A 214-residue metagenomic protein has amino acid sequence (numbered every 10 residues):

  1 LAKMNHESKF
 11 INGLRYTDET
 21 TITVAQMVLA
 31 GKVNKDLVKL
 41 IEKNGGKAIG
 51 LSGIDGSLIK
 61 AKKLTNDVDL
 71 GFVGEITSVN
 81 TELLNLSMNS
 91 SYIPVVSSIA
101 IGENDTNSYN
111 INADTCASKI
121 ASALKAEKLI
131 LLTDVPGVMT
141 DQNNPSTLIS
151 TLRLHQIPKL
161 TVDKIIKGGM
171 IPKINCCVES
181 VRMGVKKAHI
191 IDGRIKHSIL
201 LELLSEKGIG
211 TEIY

Functional and structural regions predicted by a protein language model:
L1-R194, S205-K207, Y214: Nucleotide/pyrophosphate-binding catalytic subdomain
K186, I199-L200: Membrane-helix cytosolic exit motif
L200, I209-T211: Charged catalytic cores and adjacent phosphate/nucleic-acid-binding surfaces used for phosphate/nucleic-acid chemistry
